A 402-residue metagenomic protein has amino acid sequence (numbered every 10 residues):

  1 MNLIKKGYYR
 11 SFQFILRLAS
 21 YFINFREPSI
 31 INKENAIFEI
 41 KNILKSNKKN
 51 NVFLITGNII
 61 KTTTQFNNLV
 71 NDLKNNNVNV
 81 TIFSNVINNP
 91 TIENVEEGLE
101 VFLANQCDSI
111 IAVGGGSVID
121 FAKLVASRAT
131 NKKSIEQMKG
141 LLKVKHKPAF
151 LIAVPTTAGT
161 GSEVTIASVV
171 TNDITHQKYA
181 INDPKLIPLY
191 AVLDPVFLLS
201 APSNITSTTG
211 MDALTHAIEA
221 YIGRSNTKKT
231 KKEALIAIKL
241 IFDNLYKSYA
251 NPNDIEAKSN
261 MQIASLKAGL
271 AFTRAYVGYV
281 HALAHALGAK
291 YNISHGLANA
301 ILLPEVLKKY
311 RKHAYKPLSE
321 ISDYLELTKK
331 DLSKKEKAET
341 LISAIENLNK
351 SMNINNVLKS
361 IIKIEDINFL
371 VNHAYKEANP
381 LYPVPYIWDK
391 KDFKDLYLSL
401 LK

Functional and structural regions predicted by a protein language model:
M1-V78, I82: An N-terminal, well-structured beta->alpha segment
L3-S11, T328-K402: C-terminal charged capping/lid subdomain of soluble metabolic enzymes
I37-F38, T62-Q65, I92, S117-A122 (+3 more regions): Short glycine/serine/threonine-rich phosphate/pyrophosphate-binding segments that cradle anionic phosphate groups
F53, K61-K133, K247-K258: N-terminal small/polar loop signature for handling phosphorylated ligands or for N-terminal nucleophile
E93-V196: Glycine/threonine-rich beta-strand-loop-alpha-helix active-site module that forms ligand/phosphate-binding
G159, L266-N299, A378-L381: Glycine-rich phosphate/pyrophosphate-binding beta-alpha loops
A167-A275: Carboxylate- and glycine-rich phosphate/diphosphate-binding segment that chelates Mg2+/Mn2+
I293-V357: Active-site pocket-lining segment
